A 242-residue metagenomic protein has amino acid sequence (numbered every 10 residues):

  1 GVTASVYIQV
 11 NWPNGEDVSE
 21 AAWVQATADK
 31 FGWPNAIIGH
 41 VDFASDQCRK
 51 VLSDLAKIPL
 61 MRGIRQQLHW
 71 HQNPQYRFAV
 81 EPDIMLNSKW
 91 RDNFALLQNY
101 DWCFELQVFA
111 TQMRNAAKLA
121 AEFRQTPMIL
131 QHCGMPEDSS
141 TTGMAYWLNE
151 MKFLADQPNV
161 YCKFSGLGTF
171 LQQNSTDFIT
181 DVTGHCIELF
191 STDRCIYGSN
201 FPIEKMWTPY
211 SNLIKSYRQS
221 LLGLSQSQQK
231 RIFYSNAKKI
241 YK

Functional and structural regions predicted by a protein language model:
G1-A4, H185, L189-I196, K205-K242: Mid-to-C-terminal alpha-helical segments outside catalytic/metal-binding sites
T3, G15-T111, K163-L167: Active-site gating/metal-coordination segments in enzymes
S5, I37, I64, L97 (+5 more regions): Conserved, mostly hydrophobic/aromatic
V10, V41, Q67-L68, C133 (+1 more regions): Active-site metal-binding loops of divalent metal-dependent hydrolases
W12-G15, A44-S45, P136-S139, T169-Q172 (+1 more regions): Short, small-residue-enriched loops and turns at beta-alpha junctions that line or gate enzyme active sites
S19, W23, K50, D54 (+5 more regions): Alpha-helical elements of Rossmann-like donor-binding domains used by nucleotide-donor carbohydrate transfer enzymes
D29-W33, L60, E122-P127, Q157 (+2 more regions): Short helix-capping segments at alpha-helix termini
V80-I196: Catalytic pocket-lining loop regions of alpha/beta-barrel enzymes, especially the amidohydrolase/enolase/GH5 lineages
